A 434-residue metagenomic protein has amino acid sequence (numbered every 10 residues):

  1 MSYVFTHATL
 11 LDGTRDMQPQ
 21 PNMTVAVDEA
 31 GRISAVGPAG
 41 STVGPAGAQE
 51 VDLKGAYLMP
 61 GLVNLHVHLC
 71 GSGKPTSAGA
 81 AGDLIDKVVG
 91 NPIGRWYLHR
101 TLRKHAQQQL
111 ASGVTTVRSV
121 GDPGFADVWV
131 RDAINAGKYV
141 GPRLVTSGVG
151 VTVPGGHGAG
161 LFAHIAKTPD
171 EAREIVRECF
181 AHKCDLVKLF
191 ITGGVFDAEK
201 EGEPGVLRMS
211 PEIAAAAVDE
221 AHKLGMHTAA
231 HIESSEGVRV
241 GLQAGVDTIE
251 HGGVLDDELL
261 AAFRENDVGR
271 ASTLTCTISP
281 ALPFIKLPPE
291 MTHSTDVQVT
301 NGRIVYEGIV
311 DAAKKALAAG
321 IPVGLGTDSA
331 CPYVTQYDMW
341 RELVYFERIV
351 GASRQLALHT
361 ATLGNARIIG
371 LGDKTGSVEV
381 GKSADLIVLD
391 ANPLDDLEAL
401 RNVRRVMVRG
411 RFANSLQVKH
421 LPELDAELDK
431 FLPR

Functional and structural regions predicted by a protein language model:
M1-M23, V27-S34, A39, V88-V89 (+3 more regions): Active-site microenvironment of metallo-dependent hydrolases
A8, V25, G31, G55 (+15 more regions): Divalent metal-coordination and catalytic microenvironments
Y57-A133, H157, E212, A244: Metal-associated gating/positioning segment near the N- to mid-region
G71-R100, V140, G148, T152-G160 (+2 more regions): Active-site gating loops and adjacent loop-to-helix segments of metal-dependent hydrolytic enzymes
K74-T76, D127, D197-K200, V238-A244 (+4 more regions): Histidine/acidic-residue-rich catalytic or RNA/ligand-binding cores of hydrolases and nuclease-related proteins
S119-A163, D170-E174, P204: Mid-domain alpha/beta scaffold segments of enzyme catalytic cores
W129, D170-S272, K286-H293, R303-V323: Histidine/acidic residue-rich metal-binding segments in metalloenzymes
K223, S294-V297, Y306-N392: His/Asp/Glu-enriched, well-ordered alpha-helical/loop segment that forms or immediately abuts the divalent-metal
